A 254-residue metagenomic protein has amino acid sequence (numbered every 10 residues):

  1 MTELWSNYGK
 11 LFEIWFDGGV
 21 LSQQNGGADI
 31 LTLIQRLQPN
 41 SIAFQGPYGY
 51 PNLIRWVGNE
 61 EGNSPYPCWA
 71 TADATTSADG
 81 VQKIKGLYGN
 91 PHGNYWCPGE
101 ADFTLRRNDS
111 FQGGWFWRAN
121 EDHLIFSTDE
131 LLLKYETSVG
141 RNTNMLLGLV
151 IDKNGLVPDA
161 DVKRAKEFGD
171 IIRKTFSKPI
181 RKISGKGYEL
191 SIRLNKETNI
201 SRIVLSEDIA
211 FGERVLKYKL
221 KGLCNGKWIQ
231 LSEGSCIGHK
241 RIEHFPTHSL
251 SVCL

Functional and structural regions predicted by a protein language model:
M1-H248: Mature catalytic domains of secreted/periplasmic carbohydrate-active enzymes
L250-V252: Extracellular Ig-like/FN3 beta-sandwich strand-entry sites
